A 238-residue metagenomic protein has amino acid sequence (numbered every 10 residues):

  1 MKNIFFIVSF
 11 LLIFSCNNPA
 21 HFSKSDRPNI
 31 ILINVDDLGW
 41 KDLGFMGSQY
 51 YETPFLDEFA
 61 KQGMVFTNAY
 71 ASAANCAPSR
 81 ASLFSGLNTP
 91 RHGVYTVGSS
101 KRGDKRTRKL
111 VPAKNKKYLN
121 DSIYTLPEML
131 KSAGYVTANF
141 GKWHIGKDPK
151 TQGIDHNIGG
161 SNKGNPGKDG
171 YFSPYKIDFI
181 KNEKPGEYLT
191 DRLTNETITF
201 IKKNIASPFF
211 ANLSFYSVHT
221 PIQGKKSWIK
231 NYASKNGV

Functional and structural regions predicted by a protein language model:
K2, C16-V238: Formylglycine-dependent sulfatase
I4-I13: Sec-dependent N-terminal signal peptides
